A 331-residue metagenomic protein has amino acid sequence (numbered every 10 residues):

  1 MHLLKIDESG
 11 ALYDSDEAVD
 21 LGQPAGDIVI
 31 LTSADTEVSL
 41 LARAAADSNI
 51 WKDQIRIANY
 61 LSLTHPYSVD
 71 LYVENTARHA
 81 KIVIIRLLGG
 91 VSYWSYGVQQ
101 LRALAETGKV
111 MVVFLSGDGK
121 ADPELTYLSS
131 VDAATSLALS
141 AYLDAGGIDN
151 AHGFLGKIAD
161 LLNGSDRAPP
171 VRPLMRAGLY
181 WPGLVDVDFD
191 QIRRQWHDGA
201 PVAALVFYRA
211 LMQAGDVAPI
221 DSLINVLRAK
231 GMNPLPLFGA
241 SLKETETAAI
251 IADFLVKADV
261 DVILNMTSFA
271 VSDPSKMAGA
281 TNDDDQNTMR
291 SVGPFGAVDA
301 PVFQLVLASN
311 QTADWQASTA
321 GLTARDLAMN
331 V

Functional and structural regions predicted by a protein language model:
M1-V331: An N-terminal assembly and electron-transfer interface module characteristic of large anaerobic redox and radical
